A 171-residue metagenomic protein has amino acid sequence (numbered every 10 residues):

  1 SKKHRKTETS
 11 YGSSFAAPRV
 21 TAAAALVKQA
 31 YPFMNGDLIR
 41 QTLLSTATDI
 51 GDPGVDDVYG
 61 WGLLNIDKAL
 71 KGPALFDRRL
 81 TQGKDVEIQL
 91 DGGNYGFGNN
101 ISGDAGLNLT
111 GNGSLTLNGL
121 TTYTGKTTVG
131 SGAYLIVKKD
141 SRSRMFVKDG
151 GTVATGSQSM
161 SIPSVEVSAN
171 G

Functional and structural regions predicted by a protein language model:
S1-A17, T21, L64-L70, I136 (+1 more regions): Short intrinsically disordered, low-complexity coil segments enriched in acidic
S1-D57: Hydrolase catalytic cores
Y11, A30, F97, L117-G119: Residues marking the start of alpha-helices
A16, L26, I50, L64-I66 (+2 more regions): Short, electropositive, low-hydrophobicity segments enriched in small/polar residues
L26-V27, G72, T116, I136: Short alpha-helical scaffold segments that flank and stabilize functional sites
D37, Q41, V55, Y59-G60 (+2 more regions): Surface-exposed loop/turn positions within long extracellular repeat scaffolds, especially the passenger domains
P53-A69: Caspase-like cysteine protease fold
I66-N112, T122: Secreted peptidase-domain scaffold signal
